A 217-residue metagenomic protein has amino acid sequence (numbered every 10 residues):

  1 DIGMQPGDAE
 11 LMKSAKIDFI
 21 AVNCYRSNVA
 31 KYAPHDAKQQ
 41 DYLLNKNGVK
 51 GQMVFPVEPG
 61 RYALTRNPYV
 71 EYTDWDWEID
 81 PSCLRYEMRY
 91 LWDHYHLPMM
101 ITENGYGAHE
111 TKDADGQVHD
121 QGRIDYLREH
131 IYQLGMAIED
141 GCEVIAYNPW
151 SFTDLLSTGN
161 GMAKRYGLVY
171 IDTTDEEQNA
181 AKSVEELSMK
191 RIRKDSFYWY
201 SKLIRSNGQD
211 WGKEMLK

Functional and structural regions predicted by a protein language model:
D1-K217: Non-catalytic scaffold segments within catalytic domains of secreted glycoside hydrolases
